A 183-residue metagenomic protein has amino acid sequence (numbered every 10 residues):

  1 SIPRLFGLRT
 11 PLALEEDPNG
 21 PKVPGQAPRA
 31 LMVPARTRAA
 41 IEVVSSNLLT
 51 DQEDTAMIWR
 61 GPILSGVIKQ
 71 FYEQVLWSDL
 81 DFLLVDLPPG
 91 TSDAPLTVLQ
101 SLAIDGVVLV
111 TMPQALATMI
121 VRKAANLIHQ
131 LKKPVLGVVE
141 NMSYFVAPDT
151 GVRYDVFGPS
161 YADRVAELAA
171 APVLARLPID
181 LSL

Functional and structural regions predicted by a protein language model:
S1-T50, S65, D163: Phosphate-binding loop that captures ATP/GTP phosphates
I2-G7, T55-M57, L96, T150-G151: Short acidic, glycine/serine/threonine-rich loops at helix termini
L8-T10, G61-P62, Q100-A103: Glycine-rich, phosphate-binding/catalytic loops in enzymes
P21-P24, I63-L64, L87-P89, R153-Y154: A short linear-motif detector with a strong N-terminal bias
V33, V43-A94: Cytosolic-facing regulatory segments adjacent to core modules
Q70, Q74-W77, D81-S182: Conserved catalytic-core segment of NTP-binding enzymes
